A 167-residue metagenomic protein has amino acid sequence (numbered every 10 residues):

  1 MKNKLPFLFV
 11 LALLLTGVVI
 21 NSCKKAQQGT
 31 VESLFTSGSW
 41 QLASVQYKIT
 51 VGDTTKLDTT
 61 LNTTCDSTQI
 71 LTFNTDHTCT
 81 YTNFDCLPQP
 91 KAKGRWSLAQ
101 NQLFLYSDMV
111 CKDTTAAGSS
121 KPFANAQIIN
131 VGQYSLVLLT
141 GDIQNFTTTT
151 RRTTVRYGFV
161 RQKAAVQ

Functional and structural regions predicted by a protein language model:
M1-F9: Bacterial N-terminal signal peptides that target proteins for export
A12-L15: Core hydrophobic alpha-helical transmembrane segments of single-pass membrane proteins
V18-S22: C-terminal motif of bacterial Sec signal peptides marking the signal peptidase cleavage site
K24-Q167: Lipid interaction determinants
